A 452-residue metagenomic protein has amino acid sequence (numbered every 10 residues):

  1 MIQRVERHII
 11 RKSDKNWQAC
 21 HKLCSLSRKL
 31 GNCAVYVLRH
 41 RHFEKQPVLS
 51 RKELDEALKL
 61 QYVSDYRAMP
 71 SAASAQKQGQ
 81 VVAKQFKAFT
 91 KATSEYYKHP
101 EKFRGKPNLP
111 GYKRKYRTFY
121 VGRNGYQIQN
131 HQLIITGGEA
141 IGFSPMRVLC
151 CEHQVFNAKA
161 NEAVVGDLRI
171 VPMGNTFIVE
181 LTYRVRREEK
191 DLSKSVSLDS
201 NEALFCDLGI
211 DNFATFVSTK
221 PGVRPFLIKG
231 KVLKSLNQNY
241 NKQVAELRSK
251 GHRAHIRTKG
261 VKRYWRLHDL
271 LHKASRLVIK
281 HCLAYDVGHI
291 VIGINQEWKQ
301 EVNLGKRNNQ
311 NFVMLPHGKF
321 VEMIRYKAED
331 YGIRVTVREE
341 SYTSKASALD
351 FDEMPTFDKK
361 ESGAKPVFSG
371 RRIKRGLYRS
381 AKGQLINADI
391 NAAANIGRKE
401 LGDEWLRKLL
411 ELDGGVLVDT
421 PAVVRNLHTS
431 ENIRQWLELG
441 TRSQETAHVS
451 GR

Functional and structural regions predicted by a protein language model:
M1-K77: Gly/serine-rich nucleotide phosphate-binding loop at the start of the catalytic core of nucleotide/ADP-ribose-handling
Q3, H40, N309-N311, G318-R452: Positively charged, low-complexity nucleic-acid-binding target-recognition regions
R4, I128-Q129, I135-T136, M173-N175 (+5 more regions): Short, well-ordered loop/turn elements at secondary-structure boundaries
K15-Q18, S235, S341-A346: A short acidic, often aromatic-flanked loop/helix-cap motif at beta-alpha or helix-coil junctions that lines enzyme
A34, K77-F89, I390-E400: Stable alpha-helical structural segments in soluble proteins, enriched in small hydrophobic residues
F43-E56, Y62-S64, G174-V321, L409-R452: Substrate-contacting helices/loops that form the catalytic groove of nucleic-acid and nucleotide-polymer processing
K52-M173, Q310, M314: Acidic carboxylate diad motif detector
